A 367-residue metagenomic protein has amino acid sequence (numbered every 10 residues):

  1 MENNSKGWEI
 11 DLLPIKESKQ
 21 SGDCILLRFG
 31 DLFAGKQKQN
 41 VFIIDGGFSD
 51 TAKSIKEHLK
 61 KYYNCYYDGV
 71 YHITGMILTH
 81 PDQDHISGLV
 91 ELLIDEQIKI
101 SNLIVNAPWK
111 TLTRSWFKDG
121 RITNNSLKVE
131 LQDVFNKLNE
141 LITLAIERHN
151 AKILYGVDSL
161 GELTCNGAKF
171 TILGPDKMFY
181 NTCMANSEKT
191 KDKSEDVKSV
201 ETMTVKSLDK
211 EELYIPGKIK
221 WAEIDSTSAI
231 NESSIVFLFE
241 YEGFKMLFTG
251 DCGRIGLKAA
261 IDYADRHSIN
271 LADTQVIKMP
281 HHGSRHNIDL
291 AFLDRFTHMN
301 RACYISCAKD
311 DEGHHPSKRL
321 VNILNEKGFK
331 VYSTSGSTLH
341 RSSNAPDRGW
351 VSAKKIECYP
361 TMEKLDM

Functional and structural regions predicted by a protein language model:
E2-D11, S18, E91-K245, N325 (+2 more regions): Flexible, acidic/histidine-containing loops and adjacent segments that form or flank the divalent-metal
E2-G69, A229-I255: Conserved beta-strand hairpin/beta-sheet module of binuclear metal-dependent hydrolase folds, prominently
L27, D45, H80, L103 (+6 more regions): Divalent metal-coordination and catalytic microenvironments
Q37-N40, K53-V105, H267-S284, R301: Active-site metal-binding motif and surrounding structural segment of the metallo-beta-lactamase
S49-D50, P81-S87, K110-L112, F179 (+4 more regions): Active-site environment of divalent metal-dependent phosphoester hydrolases
H58, G88-L92, A259-A260, D289-F296 (+1 more regions): A short acidic, amphipathic alpha-helical/loop segment
F248-S306: Extended hydrophobic/aromatic segments used for targeting, binding, or gating
A302, A308-H340: C-terminal structured domain segments
